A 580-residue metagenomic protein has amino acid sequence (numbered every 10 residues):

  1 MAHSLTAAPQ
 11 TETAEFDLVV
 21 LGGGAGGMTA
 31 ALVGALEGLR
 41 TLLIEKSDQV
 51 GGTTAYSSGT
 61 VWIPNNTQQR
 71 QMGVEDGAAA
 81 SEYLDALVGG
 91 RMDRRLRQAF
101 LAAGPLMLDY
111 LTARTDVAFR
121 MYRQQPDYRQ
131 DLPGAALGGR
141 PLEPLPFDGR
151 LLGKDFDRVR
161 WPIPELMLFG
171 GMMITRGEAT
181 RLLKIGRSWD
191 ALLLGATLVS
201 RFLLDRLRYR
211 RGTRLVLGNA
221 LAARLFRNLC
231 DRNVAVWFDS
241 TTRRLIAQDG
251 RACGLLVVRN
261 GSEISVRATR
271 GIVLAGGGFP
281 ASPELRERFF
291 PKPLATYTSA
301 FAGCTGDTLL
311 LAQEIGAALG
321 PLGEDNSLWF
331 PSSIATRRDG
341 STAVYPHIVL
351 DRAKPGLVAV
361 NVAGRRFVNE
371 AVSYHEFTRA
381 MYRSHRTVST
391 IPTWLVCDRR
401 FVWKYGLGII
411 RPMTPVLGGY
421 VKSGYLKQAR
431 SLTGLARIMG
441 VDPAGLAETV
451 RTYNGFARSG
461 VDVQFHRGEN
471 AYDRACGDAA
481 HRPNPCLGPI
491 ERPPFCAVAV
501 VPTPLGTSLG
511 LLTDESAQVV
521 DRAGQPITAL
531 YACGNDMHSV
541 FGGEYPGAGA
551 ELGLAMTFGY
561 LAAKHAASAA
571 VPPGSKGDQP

Functional and structural regions predicted by a protein language model:
M1-L18, L36, N219, A223 (+3 more regions): Extreme N-terminal leader/targeting segments of oxidoreductases
L18-L43: N-terminal Rossmann-like FAD-binding beta1-loop-alpha1 element of flavoenzymes
K46-A235, L357-A359, R366, R400-W403 (+4 more regions): Conserved N-terminal/central alpha/beta ligand/cofactor-binding core
Q130, G138, L145-L193, L309 (+2 more regions): An anion/pyrophosphate-binding glycine-rich loop and adjacent beta-alpha core in soluble alpha-beta enzymes
R201-R270, L309: Helical element adjacent to the flavin cofactor pocket in flavoenzyme catalytic cores
G212-N219, D231, R259-R338, A517 (+2 more regions): Glycine-rich loop(s) and the adjacent beta-strand/alpha-helix scaffold that form part
R244, R251-A252, G445-V540, E544: A glycine-rich dinucleotide-binding beta-alpha-beta segment and adjacent secondary-structure elements that constitute
T387-P494, A562-H565, A569, Q579-P580: Helix-rich C-terminal "cap"/substrate-channel and partner-interaction subdomain that packs against the flavin-binding
